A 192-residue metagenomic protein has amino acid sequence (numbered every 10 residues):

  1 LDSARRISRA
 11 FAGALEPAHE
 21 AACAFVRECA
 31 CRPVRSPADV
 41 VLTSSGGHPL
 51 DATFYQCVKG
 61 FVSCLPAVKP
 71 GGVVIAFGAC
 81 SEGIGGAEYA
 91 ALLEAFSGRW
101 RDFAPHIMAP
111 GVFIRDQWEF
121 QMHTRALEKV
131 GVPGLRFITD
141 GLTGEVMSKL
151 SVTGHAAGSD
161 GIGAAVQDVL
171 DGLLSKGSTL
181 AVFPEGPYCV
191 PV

Functional and structural regions predicted by a protein language model:
L1-V74, G78-V192: Metallocofactor- and cofactor-centric catalytic cores in central/energy metabolism, strongly enriched
